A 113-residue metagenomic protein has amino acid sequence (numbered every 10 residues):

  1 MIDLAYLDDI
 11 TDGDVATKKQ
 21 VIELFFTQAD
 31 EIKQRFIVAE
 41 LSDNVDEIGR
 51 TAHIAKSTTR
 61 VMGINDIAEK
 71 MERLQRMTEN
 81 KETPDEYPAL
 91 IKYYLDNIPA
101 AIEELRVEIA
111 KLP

Functional and structural regions predicted by a protein language model:
I2, K18-T27, I32-K33, T58-R73 (+1 more regions): Amphipathic, coiled-coil-like alpha-helical segments
Y6-T17, R50-T51: Short, charged, low-complexity loops and linkers
G13, F36-I48, M62, K81-D85: Short helix-adjacent coil turns
D30-T51, I102-R106: Generic amphipathic, hydrophobic interface segment in small proteins and small subunits
A52, E72-Q75: Short linear capping/connector segments at secondary-structure termini
A55: An anion-binding catalytic pocket shared by soluble metabolic enzymes
